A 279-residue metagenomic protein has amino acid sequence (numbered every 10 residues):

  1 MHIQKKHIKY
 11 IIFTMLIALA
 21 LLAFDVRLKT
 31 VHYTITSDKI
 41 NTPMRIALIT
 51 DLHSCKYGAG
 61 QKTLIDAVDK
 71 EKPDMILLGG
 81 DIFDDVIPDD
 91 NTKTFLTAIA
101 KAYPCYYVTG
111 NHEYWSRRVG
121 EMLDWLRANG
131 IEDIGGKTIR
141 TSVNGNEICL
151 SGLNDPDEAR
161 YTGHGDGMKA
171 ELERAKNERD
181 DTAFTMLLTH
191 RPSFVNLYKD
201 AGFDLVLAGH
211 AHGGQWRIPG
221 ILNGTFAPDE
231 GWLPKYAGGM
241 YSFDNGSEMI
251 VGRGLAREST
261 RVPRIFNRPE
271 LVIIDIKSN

Functional and structural regions predicted by a protein language model:
M1-I40: N-terminal membrane-anchoring alpha-helices
A18-L19, V31-S37, R174-L188, P192 (+5 more regions): Extended recognition/assembly regions associated with phosphoester-bond processing machinery
L28, T36-A47, T138-G152, D180 (+2 more regions): Beta-strand-turn-beta hairpins that frame and shape the catalytic cleft of phosphate-ester-processing enzymes
N41-K137: Membrane-embedded segments
H53, I82-F83, H112-E113, T138-I139 (+4 more regions): Catalytic metal-binding/acid-base residues of hydrolase active sites
D74-M75, Y106, I131-E132, I148 (+4 more regions): Short, Asp-centered acidic motifs that coordinate Mg2+ and/or phosphate in catalytic or ligand-binding sites
D124, A128-I131, V143-T185, V195-N196 (+1 more regions): Binuclear metal-dependent hydrolase catalytic cores centered on His/Asp/Glu-rich metal-binding motifs
R191-V272: Conserved beta-sheet core of the metallophosphoesterase superfamily
